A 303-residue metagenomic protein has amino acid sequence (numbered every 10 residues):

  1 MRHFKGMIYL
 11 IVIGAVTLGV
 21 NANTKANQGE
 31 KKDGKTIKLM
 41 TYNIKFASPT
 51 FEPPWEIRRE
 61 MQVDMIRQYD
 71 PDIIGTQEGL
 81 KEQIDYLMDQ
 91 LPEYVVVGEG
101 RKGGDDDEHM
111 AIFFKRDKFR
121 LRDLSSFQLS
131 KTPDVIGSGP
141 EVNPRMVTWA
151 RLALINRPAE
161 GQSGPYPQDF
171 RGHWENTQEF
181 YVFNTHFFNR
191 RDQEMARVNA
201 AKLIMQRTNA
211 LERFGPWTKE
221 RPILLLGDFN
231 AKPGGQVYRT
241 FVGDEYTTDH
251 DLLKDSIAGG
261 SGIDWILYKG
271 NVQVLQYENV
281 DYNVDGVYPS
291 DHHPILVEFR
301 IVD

Functional and structural regions predicted by a protein language model:
R2-Y9, L18-Q90, R101-E108, R157 (+4 more regions): N-terminal, active-site-proximal structural segment of metallo-dependent hydrolase catalytic domains
N27, R151, P167, N209-L224 (+1 more regions): Metal-dependent phosphoester-hydrolase catalytic domains
K31-K35, R67-Q68, D89, G103-D106 (+5 more regions): Extracellular/periplasmic catalytic domains that process cell-envelope and extracellular macromolecules
K38-I44, Q62-L87, F113, A150 (+5 more regions): Active-site beta-strand/loop signature of hydrolases that rely on acidic residues for catalysis
T41-E60, L129-V142, F188-A196: Acidic/histidine-rich helix-loop elements that form or flank divalent-metal/phosphate-binding sites at the catalytic
I44, E93-G100, T247-H250: Short hydrophobic/aromatic-enriched beta-strand-loop microsegments
I73-F183, F187, E278-V280: Structured beta-strand-rich core segments of catalytic domains in phosphoester-bond hydrolases
